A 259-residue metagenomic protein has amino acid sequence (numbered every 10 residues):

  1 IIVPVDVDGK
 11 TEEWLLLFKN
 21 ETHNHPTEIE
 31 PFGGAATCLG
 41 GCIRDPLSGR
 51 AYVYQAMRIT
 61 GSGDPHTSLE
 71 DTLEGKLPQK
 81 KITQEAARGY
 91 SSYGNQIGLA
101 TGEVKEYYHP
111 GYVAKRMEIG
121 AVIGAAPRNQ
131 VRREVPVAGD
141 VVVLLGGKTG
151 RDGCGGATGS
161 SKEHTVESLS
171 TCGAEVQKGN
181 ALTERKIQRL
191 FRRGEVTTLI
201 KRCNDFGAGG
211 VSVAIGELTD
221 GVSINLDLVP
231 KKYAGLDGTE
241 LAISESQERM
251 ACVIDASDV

Functional and structural regions predicted by a protein language model:
I1-V259: Glycine/proline-enriched, intrinsically flexible loops and inter-domain linkers
